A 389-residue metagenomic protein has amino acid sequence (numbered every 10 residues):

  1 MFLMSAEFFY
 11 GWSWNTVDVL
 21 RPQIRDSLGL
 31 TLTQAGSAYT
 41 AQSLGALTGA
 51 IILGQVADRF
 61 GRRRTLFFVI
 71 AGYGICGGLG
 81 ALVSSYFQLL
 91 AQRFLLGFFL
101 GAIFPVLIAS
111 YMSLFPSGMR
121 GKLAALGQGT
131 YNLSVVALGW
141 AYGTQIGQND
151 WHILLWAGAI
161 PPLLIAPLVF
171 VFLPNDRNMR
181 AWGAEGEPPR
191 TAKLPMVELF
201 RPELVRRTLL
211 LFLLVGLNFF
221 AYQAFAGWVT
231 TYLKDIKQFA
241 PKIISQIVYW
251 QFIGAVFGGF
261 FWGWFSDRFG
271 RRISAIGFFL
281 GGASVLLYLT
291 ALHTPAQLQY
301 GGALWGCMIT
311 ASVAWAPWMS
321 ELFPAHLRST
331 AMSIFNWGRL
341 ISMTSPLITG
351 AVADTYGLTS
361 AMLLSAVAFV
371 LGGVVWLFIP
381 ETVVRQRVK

Functional and structural regions predicted by a protein language model:
F2-L32, Y222-T230: Extracytoplasmic
N15, S43-I51, V136, F252-F260 (+2 more regions): Residue-level signature of mid-helix packing/kink "hotspots" within the transmembrane helices of 12-pass Major
V17-D18, L204-V256: Extracytoplasmic gate region of multi-pass secondary transporters
G29, G61, L82-Q88, G270 (+1 more regions): Helix-breaking motifs and short loop linkers at transmembrane-helix boundaries and internal kinks in secondary membrane
T48-S84: Conserved MFS/SLC helix-loop-helix module at the cytosolic interface between two early adjacent transmembrane helices
G72, F87-L95, A296-L304: Paired small-residue
Q92-G129: Cytoplasmic helix-loop-helix junction between adjacent transmembrane helices in 12-TM secondary transporters
G127-V171: Helix-loop-helix hairpin linking two adjacent transmembrane segments in secondary transporters
